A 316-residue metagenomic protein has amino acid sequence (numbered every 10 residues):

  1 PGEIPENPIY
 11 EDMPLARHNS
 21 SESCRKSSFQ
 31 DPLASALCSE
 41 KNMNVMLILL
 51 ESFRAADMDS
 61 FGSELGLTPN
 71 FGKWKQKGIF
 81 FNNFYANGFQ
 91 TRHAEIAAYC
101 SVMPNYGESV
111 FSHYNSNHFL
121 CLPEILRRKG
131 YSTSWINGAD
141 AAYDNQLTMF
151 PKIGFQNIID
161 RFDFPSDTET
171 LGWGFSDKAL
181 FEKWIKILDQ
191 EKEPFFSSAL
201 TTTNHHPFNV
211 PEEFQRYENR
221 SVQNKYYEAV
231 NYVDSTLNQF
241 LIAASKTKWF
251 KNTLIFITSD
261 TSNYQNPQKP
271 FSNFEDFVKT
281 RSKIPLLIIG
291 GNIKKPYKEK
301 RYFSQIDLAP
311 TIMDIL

Functional and structural regions predicted by a protein language model:
P1-L316: Soluble catalytic regions of membrane-associated enzymes that act on cell-envelope and secretory-pathway components
